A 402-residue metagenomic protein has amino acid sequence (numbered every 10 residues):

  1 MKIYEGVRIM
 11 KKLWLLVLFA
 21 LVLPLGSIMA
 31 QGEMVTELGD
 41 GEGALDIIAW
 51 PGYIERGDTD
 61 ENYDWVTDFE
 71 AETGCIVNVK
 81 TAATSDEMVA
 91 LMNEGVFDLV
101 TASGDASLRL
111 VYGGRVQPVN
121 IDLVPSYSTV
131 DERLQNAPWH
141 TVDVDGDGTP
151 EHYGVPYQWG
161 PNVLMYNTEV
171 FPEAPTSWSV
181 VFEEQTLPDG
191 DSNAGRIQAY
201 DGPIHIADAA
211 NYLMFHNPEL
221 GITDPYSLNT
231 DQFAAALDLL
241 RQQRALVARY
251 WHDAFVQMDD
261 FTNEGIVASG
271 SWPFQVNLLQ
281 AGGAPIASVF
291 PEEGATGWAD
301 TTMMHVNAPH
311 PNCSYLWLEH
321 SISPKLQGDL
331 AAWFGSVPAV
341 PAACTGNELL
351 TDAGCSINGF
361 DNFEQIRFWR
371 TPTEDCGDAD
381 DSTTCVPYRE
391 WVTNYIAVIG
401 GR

Functional and structural regions predicted by a protein language model:
M1-A44, R402: Short, low-complexity disordered leader/linker segments with a strong preference for bacterial N-terminal type II
G32-L110: Early extracytoplasmic/lumenal segment of secretory-pathway proteins
D46-D60, G104-V256: Extracytoplasmic ligand-binding site segments that recognize negatively charged/polar headgroups
D98-A102, Y250, V267-W272, A287-S288: Paired acidic/hydrophobic, glycine-rich loop segments that form the ligand-binding mouth/hinge of periplasmic-binding
A106-V111, G270-P285: A ligand-binding cleft/hinge motif common to bilobed small-molecule-binding domains
S126-V130, A234-Q243, G282-V306, T351-D352: Periplasmic-binding protein-like
A295, D300, H305-R370: Mature extracytoplasmic/periplasmic domains
Q365-R402: Conserved C-terminal helix/tail region of periplasmic/extracytoplasmic solute-binding proteins
